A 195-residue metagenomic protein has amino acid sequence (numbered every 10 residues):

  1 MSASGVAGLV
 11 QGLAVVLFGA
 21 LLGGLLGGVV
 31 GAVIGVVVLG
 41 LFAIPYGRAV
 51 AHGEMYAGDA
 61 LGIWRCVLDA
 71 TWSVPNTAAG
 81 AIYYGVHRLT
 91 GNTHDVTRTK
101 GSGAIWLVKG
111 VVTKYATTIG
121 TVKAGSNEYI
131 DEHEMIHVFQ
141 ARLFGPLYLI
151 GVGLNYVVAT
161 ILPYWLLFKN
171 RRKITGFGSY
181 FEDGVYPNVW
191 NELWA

Functional and structural regions predicted by a protein language model:
M1-H52: Transmembrane alpha-helices
S2-V16, A20, A60-R88, N92 (+2 more regions): Metalloprotease/metallohydrolase-associated module, dominated by Zn2+-dependent proteases
V36, I44, T90-V96: A generic short-segment signal for beta-strand/edge and adjacent turn/coil regions
A49-L61: Transmembrane alpha-helical segments that serve as helix-helix packing and pore/cofactor-lining elements in multipass
K100-Y129, A141: Active-site scaffold of zinc-dependent metalloenzymes
M135-L154: Catalytic Zn2+-binding segment of zinc metalloproteases
